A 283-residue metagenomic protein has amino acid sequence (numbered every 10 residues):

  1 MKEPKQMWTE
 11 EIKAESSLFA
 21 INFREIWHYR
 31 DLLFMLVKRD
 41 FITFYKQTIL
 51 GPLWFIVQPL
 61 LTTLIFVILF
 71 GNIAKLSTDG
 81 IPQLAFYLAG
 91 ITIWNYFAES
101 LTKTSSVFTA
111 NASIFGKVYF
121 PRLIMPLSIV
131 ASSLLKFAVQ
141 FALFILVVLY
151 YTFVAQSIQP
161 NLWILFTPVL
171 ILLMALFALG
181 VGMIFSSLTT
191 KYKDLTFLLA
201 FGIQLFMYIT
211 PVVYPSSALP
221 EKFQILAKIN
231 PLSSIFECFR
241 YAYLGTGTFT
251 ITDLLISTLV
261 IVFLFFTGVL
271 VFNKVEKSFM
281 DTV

Functional and structural regions predicted by a protein language model:
M1-V283: Hydrophobic transmembrane alpha-helices and immediately adjacent juxtamembrane helices of multi-pass inner-membrane
